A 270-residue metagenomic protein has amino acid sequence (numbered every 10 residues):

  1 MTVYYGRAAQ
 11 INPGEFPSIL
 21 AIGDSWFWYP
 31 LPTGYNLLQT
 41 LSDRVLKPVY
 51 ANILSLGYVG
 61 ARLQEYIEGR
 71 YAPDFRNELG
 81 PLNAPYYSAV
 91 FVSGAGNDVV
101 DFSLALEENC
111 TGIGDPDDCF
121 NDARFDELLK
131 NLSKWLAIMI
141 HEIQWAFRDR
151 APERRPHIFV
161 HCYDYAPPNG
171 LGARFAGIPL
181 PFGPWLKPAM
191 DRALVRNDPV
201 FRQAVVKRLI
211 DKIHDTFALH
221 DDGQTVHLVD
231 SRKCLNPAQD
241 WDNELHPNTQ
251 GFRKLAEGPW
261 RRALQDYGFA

Functional and structural regions predicted by a protein language model:
M1-P17: Short N-terminal or domain-adjacent regulatory/targeting segments
A9-Q10, E68-V90, M139-P152, L219: Short amphipathic alpha-helices and their capping/turn segments at secondary-structure boundaries
S18-L20, W26-D126: Conserved SGNH/GDSL esterase-like catalytic core that processes O-acyl groups on lipids and polysaccharides
W28-P30, L63-Q64, D98-F102, P152 (+2 more regions): Short catalytic/ligand-binding loop motif for oxyanion handling, primarily in non-cytosolic enzymes, centered on
G114-M139, F147, R196-V205: Surface-exposed cleft-lining segments at the edges of enzyme active sites
L132-W185: Hydrophobic, aromatic-enriched interface-forming segments
N169-H227: Substrate-gating cap/lid alpha-helix
Q239-A270: Histidine-centered active-site loop/cap adjacent to the catalytic His in serine esterases/O-acetyl transfer systems
